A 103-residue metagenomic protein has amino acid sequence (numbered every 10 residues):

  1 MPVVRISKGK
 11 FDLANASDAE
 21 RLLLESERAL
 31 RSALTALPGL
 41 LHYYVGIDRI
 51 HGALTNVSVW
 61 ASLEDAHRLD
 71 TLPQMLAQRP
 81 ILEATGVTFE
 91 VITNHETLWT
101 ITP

Functional and structural regions predicted by a protein language model:
M1-L54, A61-P73, A84-P103: Short S/T/G/P-rich N-terminal loop/turn motif that feeds into the first structured element of a domain
L76-P80: A common structural junction motif
